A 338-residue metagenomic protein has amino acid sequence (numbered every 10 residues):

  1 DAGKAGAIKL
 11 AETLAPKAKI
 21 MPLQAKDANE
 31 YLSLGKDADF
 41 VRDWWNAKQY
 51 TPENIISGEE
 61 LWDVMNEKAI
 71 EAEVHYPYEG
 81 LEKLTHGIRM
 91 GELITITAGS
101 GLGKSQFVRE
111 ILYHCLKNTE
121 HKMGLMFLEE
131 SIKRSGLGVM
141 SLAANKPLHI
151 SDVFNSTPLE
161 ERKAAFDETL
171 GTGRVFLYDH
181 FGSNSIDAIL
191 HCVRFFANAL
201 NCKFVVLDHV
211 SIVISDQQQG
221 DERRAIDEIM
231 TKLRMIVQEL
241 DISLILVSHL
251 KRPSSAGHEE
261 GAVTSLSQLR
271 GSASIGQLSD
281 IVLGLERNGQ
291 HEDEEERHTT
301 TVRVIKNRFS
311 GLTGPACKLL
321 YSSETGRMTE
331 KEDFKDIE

Functional and structural regions predicted by a protein language model:
D1-E67: TOPRIM fold recognition
A2, A25-D27, E129-K133, F181-N184 (+5 more regions): Conserved nucleotide-binding/hydrolysis micro-motifs of P-loop NTPases
P52-K146, V175: The Walker A/P-loop phosphate-binding site
K83, H114, N118-L200, S215 (+2 more regions): Cytosolic-facing regulatory segments adjacent to core modules
T95, L177, K203-V206, I245: Structural motif
I150-N155, F176-S183, I214-D227, G257-S267: Flexible beta-alpha connector loops of hexameric P-loop NTPases
S151, I186-R194, N198-V205, Q238-L240 (+1 more regions): C-terminal regions of RecA-like/P-loop NTPase motor modules
C202-S243: Helical hairpin unit composed of two closely spaced alpha helices linked by a short loop
